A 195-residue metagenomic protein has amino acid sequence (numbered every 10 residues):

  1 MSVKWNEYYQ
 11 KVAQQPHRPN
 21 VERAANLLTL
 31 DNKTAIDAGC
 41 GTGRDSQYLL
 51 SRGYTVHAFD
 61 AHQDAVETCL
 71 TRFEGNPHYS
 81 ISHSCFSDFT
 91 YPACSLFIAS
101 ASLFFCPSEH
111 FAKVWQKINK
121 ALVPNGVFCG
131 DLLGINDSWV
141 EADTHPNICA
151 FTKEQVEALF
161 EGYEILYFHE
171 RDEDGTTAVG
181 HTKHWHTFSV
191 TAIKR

Functional and structural regions predicted by a protein language model:
M1-L30, G41-T90, E109-K113, V127-R195: Class I (Rossmann-like) S-adenosyl-L-methionine-dependent methyltransferase catalytic domain, capturing the SAM-binding
K33, S95: Conserved acidic residues
A38: Conserved beta-strand/loop positions that form the S-adenosyl-L-methionine
I98: A conserved beta-strand element that flanks and buttresses the S-adenosyl-L-methionine
A101-S102: Short catalytic micro-motifs in class I SAM-dependent methyltransferases
F105: ABC ATPase nucleotide-binding domain "signature" loop
A112-P124: A short glycine-rich, Lys/Arg-flanked "PGG" loop and its adjoining helix->strand segment in the class I
